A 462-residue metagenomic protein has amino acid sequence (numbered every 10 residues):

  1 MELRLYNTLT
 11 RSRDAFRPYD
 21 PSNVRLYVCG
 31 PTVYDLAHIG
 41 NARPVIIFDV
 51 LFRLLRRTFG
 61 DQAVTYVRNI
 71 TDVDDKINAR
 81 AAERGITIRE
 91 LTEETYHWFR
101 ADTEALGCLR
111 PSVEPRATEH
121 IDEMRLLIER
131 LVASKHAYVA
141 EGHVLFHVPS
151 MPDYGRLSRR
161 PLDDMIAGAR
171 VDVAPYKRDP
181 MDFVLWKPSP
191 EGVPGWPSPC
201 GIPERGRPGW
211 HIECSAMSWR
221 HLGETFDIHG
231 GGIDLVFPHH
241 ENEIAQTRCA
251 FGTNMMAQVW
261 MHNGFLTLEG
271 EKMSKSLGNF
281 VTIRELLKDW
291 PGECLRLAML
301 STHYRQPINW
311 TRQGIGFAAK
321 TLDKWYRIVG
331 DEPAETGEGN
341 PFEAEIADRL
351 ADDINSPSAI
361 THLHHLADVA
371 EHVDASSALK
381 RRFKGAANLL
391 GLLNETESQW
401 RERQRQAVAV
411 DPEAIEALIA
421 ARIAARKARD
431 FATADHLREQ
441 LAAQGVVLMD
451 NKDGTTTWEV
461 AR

Functional and structural regions predicted by a protein language model:
M1-Y34, V45, D49, T58 (+2 more regions): Alpha-helical recognition segments enriched in aromatics with Gly/Pro capping that present substrate-recognition
T10, Y19-G107, W458: N-terminal, positively charged nucleic-acid-binding surface of large information/translation enzymes
Q62-T65, K135-E141, A370, V447-M449: Short, well-structured beta-strand/strand-turn elements
R68-T71, T118-R125, F237-P238, I315-A319 (+3 more regions): An alpha-helix initiation/capping motif
I70-V73, T95-F99, L109-M124, G142-M151: Short, glycine/charge-rich beta-strand/loop segments that flank catalytic centers and engage negatively charged groups
A81-I88, S112-T118, G232: The substrate-binding groove and active-site-proximal loops of carbohydrate-active enzymes, especially glycoside
K272-S274, G278-R462: Structural preference for alpha-helix termini/caps and helix-kink/transition segments
